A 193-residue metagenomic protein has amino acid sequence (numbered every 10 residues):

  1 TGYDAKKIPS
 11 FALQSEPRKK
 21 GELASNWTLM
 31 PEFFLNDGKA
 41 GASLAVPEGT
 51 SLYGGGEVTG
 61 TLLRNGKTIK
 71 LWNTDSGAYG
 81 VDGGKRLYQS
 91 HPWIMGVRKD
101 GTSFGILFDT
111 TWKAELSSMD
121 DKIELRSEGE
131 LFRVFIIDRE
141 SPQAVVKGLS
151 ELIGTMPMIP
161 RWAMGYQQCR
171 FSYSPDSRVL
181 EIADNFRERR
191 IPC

Functional and structural regions predicted by a protein language model:
T1-A163, R170-S172, D176, A183-E188: Catalytic and substrate-binding clefts that recognize carbohydrates or anionic sugar/phosphate headgroups
P192: Primarily the dimerization/phosphotransfer
